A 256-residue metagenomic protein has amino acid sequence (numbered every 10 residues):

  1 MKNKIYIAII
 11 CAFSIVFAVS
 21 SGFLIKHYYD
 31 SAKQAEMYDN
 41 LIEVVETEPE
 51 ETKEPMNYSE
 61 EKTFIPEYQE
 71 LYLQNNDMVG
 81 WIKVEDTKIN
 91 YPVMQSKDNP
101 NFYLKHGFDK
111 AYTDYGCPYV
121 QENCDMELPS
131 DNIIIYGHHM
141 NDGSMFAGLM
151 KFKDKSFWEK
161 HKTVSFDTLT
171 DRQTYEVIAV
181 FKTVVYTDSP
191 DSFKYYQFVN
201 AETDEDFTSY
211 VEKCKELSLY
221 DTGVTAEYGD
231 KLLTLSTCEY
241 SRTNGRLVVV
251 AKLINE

Functional and structural regions predicted by a protein language model:
M1-S14: N-terminal Sec-pathway targeting helices
S20-E256: Solvent-exposed, non-transmembrane regions of membrane-associated and secreted proteins
